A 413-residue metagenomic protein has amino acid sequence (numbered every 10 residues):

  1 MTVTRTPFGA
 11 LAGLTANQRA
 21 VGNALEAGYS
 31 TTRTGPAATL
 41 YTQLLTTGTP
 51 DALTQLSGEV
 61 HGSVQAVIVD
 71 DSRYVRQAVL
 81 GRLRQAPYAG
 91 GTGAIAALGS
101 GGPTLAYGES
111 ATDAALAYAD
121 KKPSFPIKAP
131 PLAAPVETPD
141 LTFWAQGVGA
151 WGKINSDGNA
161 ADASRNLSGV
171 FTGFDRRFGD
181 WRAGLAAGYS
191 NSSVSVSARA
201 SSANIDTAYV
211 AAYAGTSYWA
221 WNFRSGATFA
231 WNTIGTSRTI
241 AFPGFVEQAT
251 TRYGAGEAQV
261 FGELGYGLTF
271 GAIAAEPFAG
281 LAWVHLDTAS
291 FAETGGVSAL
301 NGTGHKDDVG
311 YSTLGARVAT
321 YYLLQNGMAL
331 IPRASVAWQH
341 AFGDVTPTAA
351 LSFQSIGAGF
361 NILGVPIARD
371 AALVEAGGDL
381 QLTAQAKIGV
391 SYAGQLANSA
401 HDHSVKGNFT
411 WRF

Functional and structural regions predicted by a protein language model:
M1-D70: Extracellular/surface-exposed low-complexity segments
V3-A12, K122, A129, F342-F353: Primarily extracellular Gram-negative trimeric autotransporter adhesin
T42-A274, G389-F413: Outer membrane beta-barrel translocator domains of Type V secretion systems
L44, D157-N166, V194-N204, T233-G254 (+2 more regions): Solvent-exposed, glycine/polar-rich loop segments of beta-barrel outer-membrane systems
A258, T294-F413: Outer membrane beta-barrel transmembrane domains
E263, E276-A282, T294, L314 (+1 more regions): Outer-membrane beta-barrel porins/channels
G271-E276, D287-S290, L324-L330: Short, structured loop/turn "capping" segments at alpha-beta junctions
